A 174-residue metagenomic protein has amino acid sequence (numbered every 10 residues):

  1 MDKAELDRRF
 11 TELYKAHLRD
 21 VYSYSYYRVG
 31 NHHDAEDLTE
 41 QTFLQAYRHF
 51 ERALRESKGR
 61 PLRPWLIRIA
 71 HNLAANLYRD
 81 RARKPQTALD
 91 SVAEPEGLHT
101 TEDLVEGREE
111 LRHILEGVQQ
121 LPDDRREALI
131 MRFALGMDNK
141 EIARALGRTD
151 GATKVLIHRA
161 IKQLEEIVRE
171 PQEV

Functional and structural regions predicted by a protein language model:
M1-S23, Y47: A short, charge-rich alpha-helical start-of-domain segment used by transcription regulators
D2-A4, F43-R60, D80-A82: Sigma70-family region 2
Y14, Y22, H32-R52: Conserved RNAP core-binding helix
D37-L44, R48, R60-N72: Structural recognition of an alpha-helix C-terminal capping motif at a helix-to-coil junction
R52, I67-L89, G107, E165: Arg/Lys-rich amphipathic alpha helix in sigma70-family domain 2
A75, K140, R144-E170: DNA-recognition helix of helix-turn-helix
K84-L111, D138: Internal acidic/polar
A128-R132: A short pre-motif secondary-structure segment
